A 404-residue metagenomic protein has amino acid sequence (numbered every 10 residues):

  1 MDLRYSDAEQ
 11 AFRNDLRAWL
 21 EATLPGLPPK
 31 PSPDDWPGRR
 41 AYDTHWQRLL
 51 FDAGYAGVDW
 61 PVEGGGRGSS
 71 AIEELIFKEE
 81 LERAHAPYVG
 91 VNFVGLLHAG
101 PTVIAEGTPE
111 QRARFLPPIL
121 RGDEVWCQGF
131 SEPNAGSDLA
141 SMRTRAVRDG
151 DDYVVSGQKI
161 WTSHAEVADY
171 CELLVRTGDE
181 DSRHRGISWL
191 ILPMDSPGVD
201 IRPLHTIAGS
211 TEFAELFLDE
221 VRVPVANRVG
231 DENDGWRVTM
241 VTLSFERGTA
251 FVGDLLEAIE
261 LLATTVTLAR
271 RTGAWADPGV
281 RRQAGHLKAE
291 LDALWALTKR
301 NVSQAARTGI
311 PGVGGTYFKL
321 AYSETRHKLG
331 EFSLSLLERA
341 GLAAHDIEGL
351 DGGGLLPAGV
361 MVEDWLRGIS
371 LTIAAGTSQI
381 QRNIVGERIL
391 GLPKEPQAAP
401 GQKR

Functional and structural regions predicted by a protein language model:
M1-V91, R114, P118-R121, P278 (+5 more regions): Amphipathic, small/basic residue-rich leader segments at the start of a protein or domain
P28-P37, A274, P278-R281, D292-G353: C-terminal helix-coil-helix/basic helical segment that borders enzyme active sites and/or dimer interfaces and provides
Q47, F51-D123, H164-Y170, L291 (+6 more regions): Internal helix-loop-helix
I72, I76-F77, H98, W236-F251 (+1 more regions): Glycine-rich phosphate/cofactor-binding loops in nucleotide/flavin-utilizing enzymes
G122-F130, L174: A short, Trp-centered hydrophobic/proline-enriched beta-strand micro-motif
T144-V147: A structural signal for short hydrophobic beta-strand segments in well-ordered beta-sheet cores
D151-D152, S156-R202: A short core secondary-structure module
V199-A296, L371: Glycine-rich beta->alpha junctions and the first turn(s) of the following alpha-helix
